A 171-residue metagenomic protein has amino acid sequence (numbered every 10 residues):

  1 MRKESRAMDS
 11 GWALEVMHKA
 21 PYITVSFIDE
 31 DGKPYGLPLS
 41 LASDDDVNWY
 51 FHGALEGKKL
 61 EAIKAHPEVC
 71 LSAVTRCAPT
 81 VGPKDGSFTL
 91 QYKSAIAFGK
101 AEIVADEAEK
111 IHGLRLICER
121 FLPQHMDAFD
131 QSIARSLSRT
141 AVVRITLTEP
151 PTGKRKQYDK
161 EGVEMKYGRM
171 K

Functional and structural regions predicted by a protein language model:
M1-T24: Short, basic/aromatic recognition patches
R2-S5, A78-K171: Charged, gly/pro-rich active-site loop segments
A13-L14, K33-W49, V81-S94: Short N-terminal helix-initiation segments at or just after the protein's N-terminus
H18, K64-V69, L116-P123: Short, intrinsically disordered, mixed-charge
A20-L55, L71: Short beta-strand segments
I28-E30, A54-E56, V74-R76, K100 (+1 more regions): Histidine- and/or cysteine-centered catalytic micro-motif in compact active-site loops
D46-V47, P67, T148: Beta-strand-connecting loop/turn residues
L60-L90: Helix-adjacent hinge/juxtasegments
